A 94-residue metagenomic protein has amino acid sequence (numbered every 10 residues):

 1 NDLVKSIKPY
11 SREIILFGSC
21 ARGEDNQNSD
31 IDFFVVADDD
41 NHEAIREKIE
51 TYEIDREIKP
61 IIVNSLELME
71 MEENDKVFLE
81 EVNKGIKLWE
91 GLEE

Functional and structural regions predicted by a protein language model:
N1-E13, A21-N28, A37-E94: Catalytic core of pol beta-like nucleotidyltransferases
F34: Phosphate-binding active sites in nucleotide-utilizing proteins
